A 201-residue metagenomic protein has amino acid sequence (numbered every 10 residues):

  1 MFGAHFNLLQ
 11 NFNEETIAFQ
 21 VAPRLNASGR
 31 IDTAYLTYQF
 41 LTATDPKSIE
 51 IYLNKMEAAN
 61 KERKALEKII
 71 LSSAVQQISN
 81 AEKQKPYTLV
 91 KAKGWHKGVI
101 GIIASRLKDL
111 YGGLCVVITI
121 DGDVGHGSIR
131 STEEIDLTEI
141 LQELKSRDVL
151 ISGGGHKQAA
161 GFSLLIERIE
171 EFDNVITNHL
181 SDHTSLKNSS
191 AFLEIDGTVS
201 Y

Functional and structural regions predicted by a protein language model:
M1-E171, F192-E194, T198-S200: Hydrophobic helix-and-loop "lid/oligomerization" segment in the mid-to-C-terminal part of catalytic domains
L165-L186: M16/insulysin-pitrilysin zinc metalloprotease superfamily fold
H179-Y201: A contiguous loop/helix-start segment that scaffolds small-molecule binding in enzyme catalytic cores
